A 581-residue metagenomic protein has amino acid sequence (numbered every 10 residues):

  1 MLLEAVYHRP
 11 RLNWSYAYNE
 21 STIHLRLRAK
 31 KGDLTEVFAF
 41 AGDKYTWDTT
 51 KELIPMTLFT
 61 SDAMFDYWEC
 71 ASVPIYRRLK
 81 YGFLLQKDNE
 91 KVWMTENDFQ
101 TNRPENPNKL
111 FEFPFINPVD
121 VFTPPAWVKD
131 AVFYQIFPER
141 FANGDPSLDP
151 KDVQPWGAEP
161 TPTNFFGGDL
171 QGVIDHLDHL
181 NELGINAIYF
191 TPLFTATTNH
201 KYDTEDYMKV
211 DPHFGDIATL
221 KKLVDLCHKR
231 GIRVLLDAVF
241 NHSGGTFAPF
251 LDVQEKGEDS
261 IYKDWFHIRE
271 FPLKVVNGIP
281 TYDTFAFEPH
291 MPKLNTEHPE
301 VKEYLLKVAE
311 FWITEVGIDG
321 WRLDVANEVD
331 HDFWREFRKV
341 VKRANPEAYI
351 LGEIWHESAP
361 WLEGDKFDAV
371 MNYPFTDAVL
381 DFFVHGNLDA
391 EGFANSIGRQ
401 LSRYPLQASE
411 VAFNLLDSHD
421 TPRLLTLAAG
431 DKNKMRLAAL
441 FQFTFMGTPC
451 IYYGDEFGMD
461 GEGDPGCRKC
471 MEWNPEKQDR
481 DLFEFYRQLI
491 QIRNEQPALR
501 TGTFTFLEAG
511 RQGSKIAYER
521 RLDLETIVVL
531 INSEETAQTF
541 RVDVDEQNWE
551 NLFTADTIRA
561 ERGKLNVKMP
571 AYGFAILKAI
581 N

Functional and structural regions predicted by a protein language model:
M1-F133, F137, N143, P150-K151 (+6 more regions): Carbohydrate-interacting/catalytic domains
L27, I136, L180, F190 (+10 more regions): Conserved, mostly hydrophobic/aromatic
V132-Y134, I188-F190, V234-L236, W321 (+4 more regions): Hydrophobic faces of well-ordered beta-strands that scaffold small-molecule active sites in alpha/beta enzyme cores
F137-N186, L193-E310, T314-E315, F337-R343 (+1 more regions): Substrate-binding/active-site clefts of carbohydrate-active enzymes
E139, L362-A369, F413-D417, P422-K432 (+1 more regions): Aromatic/acidic polysaccharide-binding cleft in carbohydrate-active enzymes
E139-A142, F194-T195, F240-N241, D319 (+8 more regions): Short, solvent-exposed loop/turn segments at secondary-structure junctions
V224-R233, H242, F247-G257, T314 (+6 more regions): Active-site-proximal helices and loops of the catalytic beta/alpha 8
H242, Y304-H331, N414, S418: Active-site groove signature of glycoside hydrolases
